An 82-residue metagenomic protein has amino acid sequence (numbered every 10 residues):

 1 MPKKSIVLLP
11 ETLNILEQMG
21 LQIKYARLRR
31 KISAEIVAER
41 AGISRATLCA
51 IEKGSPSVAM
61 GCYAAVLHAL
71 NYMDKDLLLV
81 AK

Functional and structural regions predicted by a protein language model:
M1-E17, D76-K82: N-terminal flexible/basic segments that precede or flank functional cores
L16, L48, L67-L70: Generic leucine side-chain signal with a strong bias for well-ordered alpha-helical environments
L21-V37, A65: Short basic helix-loop element that most often maps to the first helix and adjoining turn of HTH DNA-binding modules
K31-C49: Short alpha-helical DNA-recognition segment
G61-L79: DNA major-groove recognition helix of helix-turn-helix/homeodomain DNA-binding modules
